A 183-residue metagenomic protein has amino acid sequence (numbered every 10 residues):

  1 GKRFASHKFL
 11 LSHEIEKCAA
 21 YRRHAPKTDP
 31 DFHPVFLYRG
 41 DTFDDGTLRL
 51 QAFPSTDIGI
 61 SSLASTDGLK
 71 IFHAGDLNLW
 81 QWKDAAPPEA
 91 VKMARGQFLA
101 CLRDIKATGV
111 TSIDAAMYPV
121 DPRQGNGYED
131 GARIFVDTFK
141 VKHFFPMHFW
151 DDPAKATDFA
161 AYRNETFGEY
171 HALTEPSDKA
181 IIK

Functional and structural regions predicted by a protein language model:
G1, K83, N126-E129: Active-site-adjacent loop/helix micro-motif of nuclease/hydrolase catalytic cores
G1-S12, E16-A20, K106-M117: Active-site metal-binding motif and surrounding structural segment of the metallo-beta-lactamase
F9, L50, D76, A116 (+1 more regions): Divalent metal-coordination and catalytic microenvironments
E14-I15, S55, G75-L79, V120-P122 (+1 more regions): Active-site metal-binding loops of divalent metal-dependent hydrolases
E14-R23, D152-T157: Short, charged/polar "capping" segments at the starts of alpha-helices and the immediately preceding loops
D29-D45, Y128-K183: Binuclear metal-ion centers of metallo-dependent hydrolases, dominated by the metallo-beta-lactamase
H33-S112, D178-K183: Core dinuclear metal-dependent hydrolase active-site scaffold
A100-K106, G125-I134: A short, acidic, amphipathic alpha-helical segment used as a generic capping/interface helix at domain edges
